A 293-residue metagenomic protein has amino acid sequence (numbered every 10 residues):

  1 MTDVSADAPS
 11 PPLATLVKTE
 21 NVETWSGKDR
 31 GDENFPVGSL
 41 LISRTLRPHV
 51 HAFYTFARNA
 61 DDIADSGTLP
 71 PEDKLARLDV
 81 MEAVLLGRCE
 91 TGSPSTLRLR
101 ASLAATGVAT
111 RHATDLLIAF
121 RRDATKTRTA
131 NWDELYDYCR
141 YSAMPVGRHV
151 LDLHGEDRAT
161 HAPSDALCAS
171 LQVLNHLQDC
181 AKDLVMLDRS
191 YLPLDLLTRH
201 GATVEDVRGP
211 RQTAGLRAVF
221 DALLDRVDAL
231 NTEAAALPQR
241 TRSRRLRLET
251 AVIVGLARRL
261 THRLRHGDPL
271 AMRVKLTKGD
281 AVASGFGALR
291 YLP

Functional and structural regions predicted by a protein language model:
T2-Q172, L177, K182-P293: Catalytic cores of Mg2+-dependent Asp-rich isoprenoid enzymes
